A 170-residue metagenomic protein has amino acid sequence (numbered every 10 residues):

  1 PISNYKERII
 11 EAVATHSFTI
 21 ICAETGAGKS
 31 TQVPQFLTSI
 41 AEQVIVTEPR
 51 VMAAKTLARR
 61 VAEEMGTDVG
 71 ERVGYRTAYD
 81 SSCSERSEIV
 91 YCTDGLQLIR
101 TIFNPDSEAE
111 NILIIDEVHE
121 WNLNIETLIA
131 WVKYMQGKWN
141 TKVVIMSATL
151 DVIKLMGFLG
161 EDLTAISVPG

Functional and structural regions predicted by a protein language model:
P1-G170: Conserved P-loop NTPase motor core
